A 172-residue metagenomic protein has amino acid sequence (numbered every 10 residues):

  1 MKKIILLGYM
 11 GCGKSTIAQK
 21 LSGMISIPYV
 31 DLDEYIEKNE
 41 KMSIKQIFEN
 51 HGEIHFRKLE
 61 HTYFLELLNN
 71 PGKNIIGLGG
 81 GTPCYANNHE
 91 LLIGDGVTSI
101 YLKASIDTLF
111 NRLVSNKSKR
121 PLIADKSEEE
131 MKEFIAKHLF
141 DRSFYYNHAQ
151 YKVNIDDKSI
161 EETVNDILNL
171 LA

Functional and structural regions predicted by a protein language model:
L6: Hydrophobic anchor at the beta1->P-loop junction of P-loop NTPases
Y9: P-loop (Walker A) phosphate-binding loop of NTP-binding proteins
C12: ATP-binding Walker
S15: Walker A/P-loop
M24, F140-A172: NTP-dependent small-molecule kinase module
E34-I93, D107, K119: ATP-dependent small-molecule kinase phosphotransfer cores that center on conserved nucleotide phosphate-binding segments
D95-D141: A glycine- and Lys/Arg-enriched "phosphate-lid" helix/loop adjacent to the NTP-binding pocket of small-molecule kinases
